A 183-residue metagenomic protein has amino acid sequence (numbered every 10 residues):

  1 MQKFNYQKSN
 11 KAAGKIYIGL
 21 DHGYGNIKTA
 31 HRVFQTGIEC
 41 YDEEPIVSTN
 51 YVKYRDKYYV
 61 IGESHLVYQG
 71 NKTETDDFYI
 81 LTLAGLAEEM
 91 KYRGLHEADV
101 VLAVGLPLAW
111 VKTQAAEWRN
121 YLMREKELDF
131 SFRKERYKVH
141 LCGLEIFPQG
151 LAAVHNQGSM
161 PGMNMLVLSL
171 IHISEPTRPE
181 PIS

Functional and structural regions predicted by a protein language model:
M1-L166, S183: Nucleotide/phosphate-binding catalytic cleft detector across ATP-hydrolyzing and phosphate-transferring enzymes
N164-S174: Short, intrinsically disordered, charge-balanced linker/junction segments flanking boundaries in proteins
H172-E175, P179-S183: Single conserved hydrophobic/aromatic residue that forms the stacking wall/gate of nucleotide- or nucleobase-binding
